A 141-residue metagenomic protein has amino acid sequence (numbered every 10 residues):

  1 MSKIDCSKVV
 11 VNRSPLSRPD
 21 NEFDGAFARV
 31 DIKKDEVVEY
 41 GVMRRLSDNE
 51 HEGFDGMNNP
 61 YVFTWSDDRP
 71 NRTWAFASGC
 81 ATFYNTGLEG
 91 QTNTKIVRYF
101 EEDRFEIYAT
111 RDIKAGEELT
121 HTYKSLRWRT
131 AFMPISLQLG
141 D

Functional and structural regions predicted by a protein language model:
S2-Q91, Q138-G140: Catalytic cores of histone-lysine modification enzymes
L88-D141: C-terminal SET catalytic tail plus cysteine-rich post-SET Zn-binding segment of SAM-dependent SET-domain
